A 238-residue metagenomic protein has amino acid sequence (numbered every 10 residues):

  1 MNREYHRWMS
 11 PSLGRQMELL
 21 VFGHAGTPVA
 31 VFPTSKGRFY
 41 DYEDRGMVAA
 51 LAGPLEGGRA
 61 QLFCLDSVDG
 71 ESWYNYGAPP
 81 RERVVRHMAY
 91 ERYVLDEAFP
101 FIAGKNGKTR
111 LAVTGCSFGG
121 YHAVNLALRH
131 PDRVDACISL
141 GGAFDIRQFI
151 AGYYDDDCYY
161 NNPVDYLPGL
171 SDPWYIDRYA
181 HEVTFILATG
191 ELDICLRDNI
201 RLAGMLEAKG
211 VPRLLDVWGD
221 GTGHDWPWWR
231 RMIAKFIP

Functional and structural regions predicted by a protein language model:
M1-P238: Non-catalytic cap/lid and distal C-terminal segments of serine-dependent acyl enzymes
